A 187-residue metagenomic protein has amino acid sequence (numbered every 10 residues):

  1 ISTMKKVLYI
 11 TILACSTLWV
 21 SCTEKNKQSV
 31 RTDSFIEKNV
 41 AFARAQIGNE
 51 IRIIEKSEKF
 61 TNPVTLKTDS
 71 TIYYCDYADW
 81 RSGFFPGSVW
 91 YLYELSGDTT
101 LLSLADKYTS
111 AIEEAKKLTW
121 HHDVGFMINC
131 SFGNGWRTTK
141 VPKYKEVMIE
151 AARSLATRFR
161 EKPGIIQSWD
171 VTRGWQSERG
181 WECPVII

Functional and structural regions predicted by a protein language model:
I1-S34: Bacterial Sec-dependent N-terminal signal peptides
N26-I187: Glycan-recognition and catalytic cores of secretory/periplasmic carbohydrate-active enzymes
